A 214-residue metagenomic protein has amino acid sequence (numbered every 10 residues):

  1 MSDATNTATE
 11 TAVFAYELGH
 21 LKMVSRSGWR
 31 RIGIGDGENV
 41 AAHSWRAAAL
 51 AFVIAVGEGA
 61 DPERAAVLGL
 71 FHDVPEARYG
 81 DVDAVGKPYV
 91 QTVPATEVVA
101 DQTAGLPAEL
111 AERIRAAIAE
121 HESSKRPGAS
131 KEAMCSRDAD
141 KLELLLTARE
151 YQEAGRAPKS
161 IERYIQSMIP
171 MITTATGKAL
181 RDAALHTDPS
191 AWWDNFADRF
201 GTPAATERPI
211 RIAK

Functional and structural regions predicted by a protein language model:
M1-K214: Alpha-helical, largely C-terminal catalytic domains that coordinate divalent metal ions via clustered Asp/Glu/His
